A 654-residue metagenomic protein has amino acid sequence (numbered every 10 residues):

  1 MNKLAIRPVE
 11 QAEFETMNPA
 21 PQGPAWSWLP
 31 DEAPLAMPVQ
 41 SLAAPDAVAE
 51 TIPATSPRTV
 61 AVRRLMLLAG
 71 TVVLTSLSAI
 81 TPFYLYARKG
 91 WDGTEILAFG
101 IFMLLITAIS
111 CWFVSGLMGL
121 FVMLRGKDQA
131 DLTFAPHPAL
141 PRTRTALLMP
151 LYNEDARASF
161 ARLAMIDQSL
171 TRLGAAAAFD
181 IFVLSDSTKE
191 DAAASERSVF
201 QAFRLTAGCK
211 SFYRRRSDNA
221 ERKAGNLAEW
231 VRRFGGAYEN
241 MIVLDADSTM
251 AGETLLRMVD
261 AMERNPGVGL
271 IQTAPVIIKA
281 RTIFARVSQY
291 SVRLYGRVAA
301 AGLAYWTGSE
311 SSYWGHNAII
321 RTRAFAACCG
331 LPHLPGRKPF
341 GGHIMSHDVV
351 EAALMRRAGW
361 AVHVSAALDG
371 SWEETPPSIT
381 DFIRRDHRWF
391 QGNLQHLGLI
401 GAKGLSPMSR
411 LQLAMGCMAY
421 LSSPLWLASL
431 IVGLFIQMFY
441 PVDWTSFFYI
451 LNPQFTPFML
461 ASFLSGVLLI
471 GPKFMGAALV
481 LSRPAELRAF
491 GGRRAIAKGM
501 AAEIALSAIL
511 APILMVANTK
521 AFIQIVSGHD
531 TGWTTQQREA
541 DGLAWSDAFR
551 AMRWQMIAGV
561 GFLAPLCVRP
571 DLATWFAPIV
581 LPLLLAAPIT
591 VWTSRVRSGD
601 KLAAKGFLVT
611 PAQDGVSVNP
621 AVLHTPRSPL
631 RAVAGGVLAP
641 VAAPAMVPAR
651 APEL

Functional and structural regions predicted by a protein language model:
M1-P45, V641-L654: Intrinsically disordered, low-structural-confidence terminal and linker regions
T16, P24-A43, V114-G404: Internal catalytic domains of large membrane-associated glycosyltransferases
A20-V72, Y86-A98, R125, Q129-P136 (+2 more regions): Basic/Trp-rich segment in TM-proximal cytosolic loops or flexible interdomain/linker regions
A79, S110-L117, M123, T322 (+3 more regions): Alpha-helical transmembrane segments of polytopic integral membrane proteins, especially the permease/helical cores
F99-V122, V467-I470, W575-V596: Alpha-helical membrane-embedded segments
G116-T133, S482-A485, V591-A603: Transmembrane-cytosolic junction motif
A135-A178, V183, L506-K520, S617-E653: Acidic, Ser/Thr-rich low-complexity segments on the non-lumenal side of membrane proteins
Q537, W545-L654: C-terminal amphipathic alpha-helical interaction region
